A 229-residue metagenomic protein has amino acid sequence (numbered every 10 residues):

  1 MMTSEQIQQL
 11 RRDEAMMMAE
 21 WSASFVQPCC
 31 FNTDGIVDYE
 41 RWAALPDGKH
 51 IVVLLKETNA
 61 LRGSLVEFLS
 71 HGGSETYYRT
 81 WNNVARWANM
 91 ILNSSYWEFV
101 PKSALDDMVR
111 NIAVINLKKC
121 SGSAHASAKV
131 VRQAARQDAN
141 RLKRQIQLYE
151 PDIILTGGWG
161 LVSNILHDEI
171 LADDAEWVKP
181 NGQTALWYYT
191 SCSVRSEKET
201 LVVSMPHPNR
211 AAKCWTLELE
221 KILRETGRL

Functional and structural regions predicted by a protein language model:
M1-A19, A128-K143, I165-L229: C-terminal capping/extension of enzyme domains
M1-R86, R141, Q145, Y188-V194 (+1 more regions): Active-site and ligand/interface coordination hotspots across diverse enzymes and nucleic-acid-associated assemblies
I51-L54, A113-N116, I153-G157, S204: A structural signal for short, well-ordered beta-strand segments and their strand-loop junctions that often border
K56-L61, K118-G122, W159-S163, H207-A211: Short, solvent-exposed loop/turn segments at secondary-structure junctions
S64-T76, K118-R136: Surface-exposed cleft-lining segments at the edges of enzyme active sites
Y77-A128: Short, surface-exposed acidic-centric catalytic microdomains
L142-W159: Proline-aspartate-enriched helix->loop->beta-strand connector
